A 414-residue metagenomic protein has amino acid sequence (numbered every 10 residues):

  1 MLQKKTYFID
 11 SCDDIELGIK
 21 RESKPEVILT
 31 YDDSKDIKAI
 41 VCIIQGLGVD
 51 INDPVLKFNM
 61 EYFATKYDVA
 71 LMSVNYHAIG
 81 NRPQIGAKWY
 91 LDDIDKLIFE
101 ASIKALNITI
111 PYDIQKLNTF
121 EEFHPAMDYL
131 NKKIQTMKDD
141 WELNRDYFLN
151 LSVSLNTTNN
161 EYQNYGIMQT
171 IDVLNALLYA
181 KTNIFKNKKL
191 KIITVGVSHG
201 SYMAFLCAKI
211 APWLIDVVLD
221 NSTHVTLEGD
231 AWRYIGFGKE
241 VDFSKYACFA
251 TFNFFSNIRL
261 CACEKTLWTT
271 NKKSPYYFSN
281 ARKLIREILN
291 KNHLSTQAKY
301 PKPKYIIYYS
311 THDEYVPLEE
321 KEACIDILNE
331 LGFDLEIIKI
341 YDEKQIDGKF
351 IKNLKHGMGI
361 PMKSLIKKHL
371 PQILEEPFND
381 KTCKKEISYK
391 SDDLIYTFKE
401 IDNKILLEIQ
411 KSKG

Functional and structural regions predicted by a protein language model:
M1-A39, L97-A101, E161: N-terminal cap/lid segment of alpha/beta-hydrolase-fold proteins
M1-F8, I79-P83, D92-K104, V241-Y277: Extended charged low-complexity segments that act as oligomerization/scaffolding linkers
I28-D139: Short, surface-exposed "cap/lid" segments of acyl-processing enzymes
K35, F243-G414: Serine-hydrolase catalytic core
Q45, L149-E161: Short glycine/proline-rich turn/loop motifs
M60, A64, L177, K181 (+2 more regions): A conserved amphipathic alpha-helix that caps or lines the catalytic cleft of carbohydrate- and lipid-modifying enzymes
L91-Y129, K133, N156-I171, L178-I193 (+2 more regions): Gly/Ser-rich "nucleophile elbow"/oxyanion-hole loop immediately N-terminal to the catalytic nucleophile in hydrolases
Y179-V241: Primarily recognizes the serine-hydrolase "nucleophile elbow" in alpha/beta-hydrolase and SGNH/GDSL folds
